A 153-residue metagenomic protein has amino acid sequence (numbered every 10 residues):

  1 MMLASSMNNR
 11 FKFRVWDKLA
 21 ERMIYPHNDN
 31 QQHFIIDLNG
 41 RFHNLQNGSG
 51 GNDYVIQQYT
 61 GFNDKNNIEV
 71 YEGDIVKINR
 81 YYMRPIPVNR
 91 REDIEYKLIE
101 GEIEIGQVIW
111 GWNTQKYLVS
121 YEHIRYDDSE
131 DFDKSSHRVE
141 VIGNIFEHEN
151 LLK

Functional and structural regions predicted by a protein language model:
M1-K153: Secondary-structure transition motif
